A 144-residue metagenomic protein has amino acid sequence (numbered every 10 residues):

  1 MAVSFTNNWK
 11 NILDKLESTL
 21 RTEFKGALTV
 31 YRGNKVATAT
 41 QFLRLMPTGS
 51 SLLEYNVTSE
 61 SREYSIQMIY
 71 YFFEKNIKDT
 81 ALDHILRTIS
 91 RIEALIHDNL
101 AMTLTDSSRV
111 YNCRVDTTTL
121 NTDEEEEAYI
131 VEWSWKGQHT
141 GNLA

Functional and structural regions predicted by a protein language model:
M1-N34, S50-A144: Charged, amphipathic alpha-helical segments and their flanking helix caps
T40-T48: A short, hydrophobic beta-strand-centered structural micro-motif
